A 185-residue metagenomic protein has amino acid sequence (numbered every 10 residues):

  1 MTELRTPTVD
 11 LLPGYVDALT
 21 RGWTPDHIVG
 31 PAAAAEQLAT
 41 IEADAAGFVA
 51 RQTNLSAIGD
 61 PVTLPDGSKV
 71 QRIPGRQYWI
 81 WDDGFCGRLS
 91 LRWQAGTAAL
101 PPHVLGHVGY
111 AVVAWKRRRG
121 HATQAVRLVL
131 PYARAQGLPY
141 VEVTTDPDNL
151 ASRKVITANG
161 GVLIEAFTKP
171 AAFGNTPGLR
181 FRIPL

Functional and structural regions predicted by a protein language model:
M1-H107, A114, Y132, A166-L185: GNAT-family acyltransferases
D10, G14, A125, A151: Charged catalytic carboxylate motif
H107, Y140, A151: Amphipathic alpha-helical recognition patches that constitute DNA-binding helices
G109-V112, R118-A135, R153-A158: Conserved acetyl-CoA-binding loop-helix of GNAT-fold acetyltransferases
R117-R118, D148: Glycine-/small-residue-rich active-site loops that bind phosphorylated ligands and cofactors
A133-T144: Conserved GNAT acetyl-CoA-binding A-motif
V143-R153: Conserved beta-strand-loop-alpha-helix junction that forms the acyl-donor binding cleft
T157-F167: Conserved acetyl-CoA-binding loop of GNAT-fold acetyltransferases
